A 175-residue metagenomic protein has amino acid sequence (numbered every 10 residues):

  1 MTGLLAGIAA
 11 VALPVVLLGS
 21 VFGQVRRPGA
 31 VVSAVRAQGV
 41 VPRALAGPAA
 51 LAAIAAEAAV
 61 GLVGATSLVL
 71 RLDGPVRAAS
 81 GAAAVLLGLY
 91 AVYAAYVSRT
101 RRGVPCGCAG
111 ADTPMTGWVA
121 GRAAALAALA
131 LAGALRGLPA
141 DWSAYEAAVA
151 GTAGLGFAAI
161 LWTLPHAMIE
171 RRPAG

Functional and structural regions predicted by a protein language model:
M1-G175: Membrane-interfacial helix-loop segments of redox and metal-homeostasis proteins, especially TM-loop-TM junctions
